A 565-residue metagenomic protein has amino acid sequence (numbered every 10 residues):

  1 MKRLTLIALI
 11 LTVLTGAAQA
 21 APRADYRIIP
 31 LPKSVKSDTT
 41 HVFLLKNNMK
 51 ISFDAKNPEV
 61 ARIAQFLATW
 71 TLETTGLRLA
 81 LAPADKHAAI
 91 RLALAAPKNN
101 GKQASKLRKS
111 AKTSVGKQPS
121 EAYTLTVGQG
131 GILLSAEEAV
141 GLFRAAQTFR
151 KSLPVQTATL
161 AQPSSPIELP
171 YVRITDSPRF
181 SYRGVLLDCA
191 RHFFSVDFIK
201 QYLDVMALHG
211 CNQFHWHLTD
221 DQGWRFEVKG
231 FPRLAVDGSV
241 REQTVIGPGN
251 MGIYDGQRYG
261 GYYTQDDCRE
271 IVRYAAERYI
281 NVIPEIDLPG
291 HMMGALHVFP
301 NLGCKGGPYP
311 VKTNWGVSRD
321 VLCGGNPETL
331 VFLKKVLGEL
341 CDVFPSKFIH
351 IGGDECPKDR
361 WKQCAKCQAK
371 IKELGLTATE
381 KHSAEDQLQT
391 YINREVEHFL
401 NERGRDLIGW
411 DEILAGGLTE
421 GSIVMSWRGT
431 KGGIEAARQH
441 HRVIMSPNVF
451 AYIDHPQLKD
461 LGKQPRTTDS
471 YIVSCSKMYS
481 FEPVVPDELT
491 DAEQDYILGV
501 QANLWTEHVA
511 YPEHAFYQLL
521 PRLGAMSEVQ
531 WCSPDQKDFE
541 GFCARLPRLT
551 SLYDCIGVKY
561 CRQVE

Functional and structural regions predicted by a protein language model:
M1-A24: Bacterial Sec-dependent N-terminal signal peptides
A21-F180, H514, Q530-I556, C561: Contiguous, structured surface segment used for ligand recognition
E59-V60, F193-S195, D221-E227, P289-A295 (+6 more regions): Flexible loop/turn segments at secondary-structure boundaries
T71-L72, M206, A275, L400 (+2 more regions): A generic structural signal for well-ordered alpha-helical segments
R78, N212-Q213, N281, D406 (+2 more regions): Residue-level detector of anion-binding/catalytic polar loops
S114-F348, E395, F399, Y496 (+1 more regions): Feature activates predominantly on carbohydrate-active enzymes
A295-N301, K305, P310-I423, W427-Q439: Active-site neighborhood of glycoside hydrolase catalytic domains
D406-S422, R428-E565: Flexible, acidic glycine-rich loops studded with aromatic residues
